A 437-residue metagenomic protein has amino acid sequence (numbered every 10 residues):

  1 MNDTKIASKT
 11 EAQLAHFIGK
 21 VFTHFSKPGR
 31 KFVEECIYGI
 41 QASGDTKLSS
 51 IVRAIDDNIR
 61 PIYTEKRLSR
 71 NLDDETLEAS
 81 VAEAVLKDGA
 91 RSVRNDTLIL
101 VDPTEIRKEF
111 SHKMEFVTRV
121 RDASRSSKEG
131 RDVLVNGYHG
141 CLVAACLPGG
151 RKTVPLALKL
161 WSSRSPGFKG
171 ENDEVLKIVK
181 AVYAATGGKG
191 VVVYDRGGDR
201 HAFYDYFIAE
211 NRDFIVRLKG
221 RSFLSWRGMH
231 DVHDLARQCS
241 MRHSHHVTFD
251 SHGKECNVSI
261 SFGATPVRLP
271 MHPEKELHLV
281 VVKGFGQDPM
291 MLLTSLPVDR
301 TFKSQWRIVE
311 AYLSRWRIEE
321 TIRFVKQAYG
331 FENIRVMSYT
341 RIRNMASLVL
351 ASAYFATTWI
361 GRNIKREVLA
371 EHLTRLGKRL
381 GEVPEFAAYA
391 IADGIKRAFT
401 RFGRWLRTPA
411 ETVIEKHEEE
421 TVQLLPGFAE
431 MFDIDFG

Functional and structural regions predicted by a protein language model:
M1-D45, T64, A84, F110-H112 (+1 more regions): Single, function-defining residue in the core of a domain
R30-E34, S50, R70: A short, surface-exposed helix-loop junction/capping segment
I37, E65-G150, T265-P266: Active-site-proximal, Lys/Arg-enriched surface segment that forms a nucleic-acid-binding/basic interface patch
Q41, N58, E75, E129-V133 (+1 more regions): Short gly/ser-rich anion-binding loops that grip negatively charged ligand groups
S43-R53: Short, charged amphipathic recognition helices of the HTH superfamily and cognate SANT/SANTA-like modules
A54, N71, Q327-A328: Short acidic/histidine-centered micro-motifs embedded in hydrophobic/aromatic stretches that mark compact functional
I55-R67: Short, basic interhelical loop/turn and adjoining N-cap of the next helix at nucleic-acid- or acidic-partner-contacting
